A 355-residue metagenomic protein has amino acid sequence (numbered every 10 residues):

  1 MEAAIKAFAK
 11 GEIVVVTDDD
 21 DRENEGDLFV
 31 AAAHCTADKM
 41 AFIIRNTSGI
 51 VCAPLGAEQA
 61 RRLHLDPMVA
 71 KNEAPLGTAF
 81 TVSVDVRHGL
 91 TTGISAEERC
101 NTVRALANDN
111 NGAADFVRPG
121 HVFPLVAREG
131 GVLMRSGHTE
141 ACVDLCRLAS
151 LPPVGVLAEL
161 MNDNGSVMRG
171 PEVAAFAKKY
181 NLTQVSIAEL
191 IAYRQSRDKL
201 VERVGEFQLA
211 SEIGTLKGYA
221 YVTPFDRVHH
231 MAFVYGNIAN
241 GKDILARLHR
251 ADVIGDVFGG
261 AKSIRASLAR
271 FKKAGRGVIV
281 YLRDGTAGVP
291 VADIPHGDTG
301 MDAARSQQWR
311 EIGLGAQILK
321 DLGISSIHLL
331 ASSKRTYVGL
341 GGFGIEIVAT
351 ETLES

Functional and structural regions predicted by a protein language model:
M1-S355: Catalytic domains of riboflavin
